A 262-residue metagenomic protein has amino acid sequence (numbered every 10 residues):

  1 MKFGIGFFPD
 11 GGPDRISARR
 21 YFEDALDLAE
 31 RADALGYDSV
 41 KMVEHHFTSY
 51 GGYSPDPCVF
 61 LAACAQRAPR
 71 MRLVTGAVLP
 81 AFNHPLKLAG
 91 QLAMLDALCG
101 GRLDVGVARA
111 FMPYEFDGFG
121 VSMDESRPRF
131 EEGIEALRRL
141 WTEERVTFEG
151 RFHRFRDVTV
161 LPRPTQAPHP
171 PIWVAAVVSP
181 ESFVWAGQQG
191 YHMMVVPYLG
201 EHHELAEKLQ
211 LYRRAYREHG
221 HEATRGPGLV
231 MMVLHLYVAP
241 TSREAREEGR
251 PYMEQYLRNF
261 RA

Functional and structural regions predicted by a protein language model:
M1-R67, M71-R72, P168-P170: N-terminal beta1-alpha1-beta2 module of alpha/beta enzyme domains
K2-R20, A81-F148, F152, H192-M194 (+1 more regions): Flexible, glycine-rich active-site loops centered on histidine and acidic residues that chelate a metal or position
F3, A32, G36, E44 (+8 more regions): Conserved, mostly hydrophobic/aromatic
F3-F7, V40-M42, L73-G76, L103-V107 (+3 more regions): Hydrophobic faces of well-ordered beta-strands that scaffold small-molecule active sites in alpha/beta enzyme cores
P9-E23, G76-L86, Q166-V178, A239: Active-site mouth loops of central-metabolism enzymes
D33-A34, L61-P69, L92, D96-L103 (+2 more regions): Acidic (Asp/Glu)-rich catalytic clusters
D124-V160, H203-A262: An alpha-helical appendage that flanks or caps ligand/catalytic pockets
V178-H202, K208-L209: A conserved active-site cap/scaffold subdomain adjacent to cofactor or substrate pockets
